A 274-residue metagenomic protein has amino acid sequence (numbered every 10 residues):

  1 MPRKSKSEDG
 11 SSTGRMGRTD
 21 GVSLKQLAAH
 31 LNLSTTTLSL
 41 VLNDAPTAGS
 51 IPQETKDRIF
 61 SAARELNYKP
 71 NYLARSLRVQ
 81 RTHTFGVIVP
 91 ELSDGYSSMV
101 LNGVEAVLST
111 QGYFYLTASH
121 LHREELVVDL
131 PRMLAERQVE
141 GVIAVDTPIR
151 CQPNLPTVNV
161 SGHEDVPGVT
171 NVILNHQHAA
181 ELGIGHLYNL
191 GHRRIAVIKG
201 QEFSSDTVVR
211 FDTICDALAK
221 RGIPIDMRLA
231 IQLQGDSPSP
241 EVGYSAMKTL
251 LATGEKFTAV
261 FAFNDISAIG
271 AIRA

Functional and structural regions predicted by a protein language model:
M1-Q80: N-terminal helix-turn-helix DNA-binding module of bacterial transcription factors
M1-T19, S23, Q80-N189, F203 (+2 more regions): Alpha-helical recognition/docking segments in bacterial nutrient-uptake and carbohydrate-utilization systems
L24, I59, V104, I214 (+1 more regions): Aromatic/hydrophobic pocket-lining residues that form π-stacking "cages" and hydrophobic walls in ligand
T35-L40, L77-L92, R194-Q201: Short beta-strand segments enriched in small/hydrophobic residues
S39, V145, V160-S161, I198-Q201 (+1 more regions): Conserved residues at the C-terminal ends of beta-strands
A63, L108, A217-L218, L251: Conserved hydrophobic residues forming the short capping helix/wall of the S-adenosyl-L-methionine
P90-M99, A118-L126, V172-L182, I198-K248 (+1 more regions): Hinge/beta->alpha junction and helix N-cap segments in small-molecule ligand-binding domains
